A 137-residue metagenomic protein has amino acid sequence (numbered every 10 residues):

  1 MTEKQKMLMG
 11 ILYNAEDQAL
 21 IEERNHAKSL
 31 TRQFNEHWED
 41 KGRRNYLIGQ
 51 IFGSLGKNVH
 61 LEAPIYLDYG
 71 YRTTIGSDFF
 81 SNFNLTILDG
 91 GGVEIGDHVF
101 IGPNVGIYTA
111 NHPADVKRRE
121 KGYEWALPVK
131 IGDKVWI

Functional and structural regions predicted by a protein language model:
M1-N58: Terminal amphipathic alpha-helical/low-complexity segments used for targeting or macromolecular assembly
I65-I75, F80-I137: Flexible, glycine/small-residue-enriched loop-and-beta-strand segment within the central core of proteins
